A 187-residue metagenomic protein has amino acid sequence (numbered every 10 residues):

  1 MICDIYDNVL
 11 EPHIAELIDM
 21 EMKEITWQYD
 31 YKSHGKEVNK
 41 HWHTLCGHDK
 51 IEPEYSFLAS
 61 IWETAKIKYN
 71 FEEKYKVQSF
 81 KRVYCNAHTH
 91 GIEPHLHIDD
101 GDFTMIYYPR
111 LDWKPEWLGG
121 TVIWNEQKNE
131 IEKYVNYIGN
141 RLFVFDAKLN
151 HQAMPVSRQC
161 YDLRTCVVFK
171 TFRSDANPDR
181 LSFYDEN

Functional and structural regions predicted by a protein language model:
M1-V77, N187: Non-heme Fe(II)/2-oxoglutarate
A59, E63, N70-E186: Catalytic core of non-heme Fe(II) oxygenases with the double-stranded beta-helix
